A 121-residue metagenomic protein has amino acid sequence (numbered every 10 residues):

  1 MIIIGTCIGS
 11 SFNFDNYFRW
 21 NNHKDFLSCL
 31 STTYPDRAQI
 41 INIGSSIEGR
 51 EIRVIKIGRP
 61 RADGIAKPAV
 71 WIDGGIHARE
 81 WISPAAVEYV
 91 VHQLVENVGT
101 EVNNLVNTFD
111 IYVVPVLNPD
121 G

Functional and structural regions predicted by a protein language model:
M1-G121: M14 metallocarboxypeptidase catalytic domain recognition
